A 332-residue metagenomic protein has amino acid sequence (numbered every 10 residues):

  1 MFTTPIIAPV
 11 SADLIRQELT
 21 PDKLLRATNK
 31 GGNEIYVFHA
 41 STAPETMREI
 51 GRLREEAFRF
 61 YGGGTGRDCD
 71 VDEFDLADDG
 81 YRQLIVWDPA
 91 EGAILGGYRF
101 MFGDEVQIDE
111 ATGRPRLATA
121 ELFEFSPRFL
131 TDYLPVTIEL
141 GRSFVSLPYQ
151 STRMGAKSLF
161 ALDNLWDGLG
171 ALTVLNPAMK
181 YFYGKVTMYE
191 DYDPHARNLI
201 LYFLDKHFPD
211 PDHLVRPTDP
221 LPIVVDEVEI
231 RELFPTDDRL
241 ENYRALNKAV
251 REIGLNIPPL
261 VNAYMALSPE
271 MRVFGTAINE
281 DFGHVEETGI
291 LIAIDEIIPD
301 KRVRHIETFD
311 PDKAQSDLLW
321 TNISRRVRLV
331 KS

Functional and structural regions predicted by a protein language model:
F2-S41: Conserved N-terminal entry element of GNAT/NAT acetyltransferase domains
A27-D72, Q83-F102: Short amphipathic alpha-helix that is part of the acyltransferase structural core
H39-T42, D88-A90, R99-D104, R142-F144 (+3 more regions): Short, flexible loop/turn elements at secondary-structure junctions
G63-V71, A77-Y81, M101, A111-R128: Short acidic (Asp/Glu) patches
F74-I85, I108, M271-R272, F282-T288 (+1 more regions): A short helix-loop-beta-strand connector motif used in the catalytic cores of GNAT acetyltransferases and, in some
E105-M271: Acyl-donor binding region in acyl/amide transferases
P259-A266, M271-I292: Aromatic sugar-binding interfaces of carbohydrate-active proteins
E287-S332: C-terminal non-catalytic accessory extensions
